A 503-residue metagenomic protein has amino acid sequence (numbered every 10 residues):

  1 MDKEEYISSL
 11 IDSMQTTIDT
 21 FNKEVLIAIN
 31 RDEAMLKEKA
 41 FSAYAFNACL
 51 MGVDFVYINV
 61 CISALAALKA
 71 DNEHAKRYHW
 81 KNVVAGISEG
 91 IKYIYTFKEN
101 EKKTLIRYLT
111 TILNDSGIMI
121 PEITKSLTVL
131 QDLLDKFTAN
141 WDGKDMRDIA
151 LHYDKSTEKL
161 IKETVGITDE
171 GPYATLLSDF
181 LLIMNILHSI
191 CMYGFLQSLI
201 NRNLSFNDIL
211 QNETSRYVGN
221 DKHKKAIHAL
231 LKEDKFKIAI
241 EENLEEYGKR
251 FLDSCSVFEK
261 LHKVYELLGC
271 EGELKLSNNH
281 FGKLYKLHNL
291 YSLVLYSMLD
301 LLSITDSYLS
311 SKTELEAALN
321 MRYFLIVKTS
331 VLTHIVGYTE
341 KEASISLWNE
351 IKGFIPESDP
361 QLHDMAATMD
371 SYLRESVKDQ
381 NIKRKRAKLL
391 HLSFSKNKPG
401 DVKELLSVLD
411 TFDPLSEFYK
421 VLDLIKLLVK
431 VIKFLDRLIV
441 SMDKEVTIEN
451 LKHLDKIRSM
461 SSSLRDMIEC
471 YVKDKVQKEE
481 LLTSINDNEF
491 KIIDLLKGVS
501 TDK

Functional and structural regions predicted by a protein language model:
M1-W141, V165-N381, K396-K503: Amphipathic alpha-helical interface segments
D145-H152, R384-A387, H391: Long, charged low-complexity segments
L151-K162, H391-D401: Substrate-binding/catalytic groove segments of enzymes that remodel or degrade extracellular structural polymers
